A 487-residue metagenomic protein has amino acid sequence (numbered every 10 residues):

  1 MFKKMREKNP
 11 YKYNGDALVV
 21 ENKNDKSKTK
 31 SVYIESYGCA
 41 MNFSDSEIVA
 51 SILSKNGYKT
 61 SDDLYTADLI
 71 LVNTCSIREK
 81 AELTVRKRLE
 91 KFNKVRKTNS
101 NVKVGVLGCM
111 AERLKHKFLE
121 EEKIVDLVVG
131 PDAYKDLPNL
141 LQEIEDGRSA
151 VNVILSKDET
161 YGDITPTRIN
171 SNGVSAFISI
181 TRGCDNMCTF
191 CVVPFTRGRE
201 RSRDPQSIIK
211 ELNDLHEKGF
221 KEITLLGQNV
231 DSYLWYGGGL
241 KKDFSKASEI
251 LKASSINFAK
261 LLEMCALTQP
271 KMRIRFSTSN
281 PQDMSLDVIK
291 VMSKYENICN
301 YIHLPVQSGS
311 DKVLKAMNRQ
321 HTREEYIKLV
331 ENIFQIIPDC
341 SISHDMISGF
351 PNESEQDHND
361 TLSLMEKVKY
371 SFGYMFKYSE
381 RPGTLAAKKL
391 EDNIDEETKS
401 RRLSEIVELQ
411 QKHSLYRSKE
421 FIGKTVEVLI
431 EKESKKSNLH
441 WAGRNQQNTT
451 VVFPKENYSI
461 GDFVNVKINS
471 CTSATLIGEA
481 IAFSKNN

Functional and structural regions predicted by a protein language model:
M1-R6, A386-N487: Terminal RNA-binding accessory module
M1-Y233, N257, E324-Q335, N359 (+5 more regions): Proteins enriched for Cys/Gly/acidic motifs involved in redox and nucleic-acid/cofactor modification
V104-G108, R113, E217-E355, E366: Conserved SAM/AdoMet-binding glycine-rich loop
K135, N186, D231, Q282 (+3 more regions): Glycine-centered loop/turn positions within well-structured domains that cap or flank conserved ligand/cofactor-binding
N170-V174, C184-N186, I298, S308 (+5 more regions): Short flexible coil/turn linkers enriched for glycine and charged/polar residues that connect secondary-structure
C188, I208, L225, F276 (+6 more regions): Conserved, mostly hydrophobic/aromatic
I298, P305, Y374-R381: A glycine-rich, aromatic-flanked flexible loop/lid motif
D311, I342, E380-A387: Short acidic (Asp/Glu) and glycine-rich catalytic loops that position anionic groups and cofactors
